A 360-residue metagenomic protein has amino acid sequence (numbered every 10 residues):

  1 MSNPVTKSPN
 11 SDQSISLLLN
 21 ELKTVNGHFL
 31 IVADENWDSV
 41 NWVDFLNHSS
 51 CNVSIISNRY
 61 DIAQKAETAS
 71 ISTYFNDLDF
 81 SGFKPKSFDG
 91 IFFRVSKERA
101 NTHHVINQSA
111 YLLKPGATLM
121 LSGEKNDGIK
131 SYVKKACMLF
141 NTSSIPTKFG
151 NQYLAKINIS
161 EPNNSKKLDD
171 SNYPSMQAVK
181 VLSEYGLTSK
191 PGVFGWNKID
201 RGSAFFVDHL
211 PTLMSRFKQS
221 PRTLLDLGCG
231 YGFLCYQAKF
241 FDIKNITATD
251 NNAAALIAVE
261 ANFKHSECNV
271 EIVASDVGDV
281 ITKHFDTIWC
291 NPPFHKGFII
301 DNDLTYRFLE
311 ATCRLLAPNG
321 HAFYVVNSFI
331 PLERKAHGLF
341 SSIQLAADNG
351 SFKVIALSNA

Functional and structural regions predicted by a protein language model:
N3-S72, R201-C290: Conserved SAM/SAH cofactor-binding pocket of Class I
S8, G150-K218: SAM-dependent Rossmann-like transferase core, predominantly class I methyltransferases with a strong bias toward
Y74, P146, T188, E271-V273 (+1 more regions): General small-molecule cofactor/ligand-binding pocket signal
L78-F83, V277-I281: Short loop/turn elements that flank and shape the SAM/SAH-binding pocket of Class I
G90-A100, L227-G232, F285-F298, T312: Conserved proline-anchored active-site loop of SAM-dependent methyltransferases that bridges a beta-strand
N101-A178: N-terminal auxiliary segments of SAM/dcSAM-dependent transferases
I106, M120-F140, T147-N151, Y231 (+1 more regions): Conserved Class I SAM-dependent methyltransferase catalytic core
